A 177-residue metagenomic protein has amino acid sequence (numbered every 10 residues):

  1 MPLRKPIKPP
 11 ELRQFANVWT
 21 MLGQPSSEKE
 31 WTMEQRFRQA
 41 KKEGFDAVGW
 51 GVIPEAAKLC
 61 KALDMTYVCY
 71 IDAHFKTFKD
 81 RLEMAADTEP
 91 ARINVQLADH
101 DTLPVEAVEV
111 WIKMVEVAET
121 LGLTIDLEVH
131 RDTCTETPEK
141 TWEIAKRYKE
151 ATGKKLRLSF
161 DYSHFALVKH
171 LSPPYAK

Functional and structural regions predicted by a protein language model:
M1-P90: N-terminal pre-domain/capping segments
R13, T66, R92, T124 (+1 more regions): Proline-centered loop/turn at the N-terminus of a beta-strand
N17-Q24, G51-I53, Y70-H74, L97-H100 (+2 more regions): Active-site beta-loop-alpha junctions enriched in small/polar residues
K29-T32, P104-I112, P138-E143, L171-A176: Charged helix-capping and loop-helix junction motifs
V48-G49, I93-V95, I125: Hydrophobic residues within beta-strands of alpha/beta enzymes
A56-F75, I112-G122, K146-A151: Alpha-helix-loop-beta-strand connector modules within alpha/beta enzyme cores
R81-A107: Active-site gating/metal-coordination segments in enzymes
T120-K177: Acidic/histidine-rich catalytic cores of soluble enzymes
